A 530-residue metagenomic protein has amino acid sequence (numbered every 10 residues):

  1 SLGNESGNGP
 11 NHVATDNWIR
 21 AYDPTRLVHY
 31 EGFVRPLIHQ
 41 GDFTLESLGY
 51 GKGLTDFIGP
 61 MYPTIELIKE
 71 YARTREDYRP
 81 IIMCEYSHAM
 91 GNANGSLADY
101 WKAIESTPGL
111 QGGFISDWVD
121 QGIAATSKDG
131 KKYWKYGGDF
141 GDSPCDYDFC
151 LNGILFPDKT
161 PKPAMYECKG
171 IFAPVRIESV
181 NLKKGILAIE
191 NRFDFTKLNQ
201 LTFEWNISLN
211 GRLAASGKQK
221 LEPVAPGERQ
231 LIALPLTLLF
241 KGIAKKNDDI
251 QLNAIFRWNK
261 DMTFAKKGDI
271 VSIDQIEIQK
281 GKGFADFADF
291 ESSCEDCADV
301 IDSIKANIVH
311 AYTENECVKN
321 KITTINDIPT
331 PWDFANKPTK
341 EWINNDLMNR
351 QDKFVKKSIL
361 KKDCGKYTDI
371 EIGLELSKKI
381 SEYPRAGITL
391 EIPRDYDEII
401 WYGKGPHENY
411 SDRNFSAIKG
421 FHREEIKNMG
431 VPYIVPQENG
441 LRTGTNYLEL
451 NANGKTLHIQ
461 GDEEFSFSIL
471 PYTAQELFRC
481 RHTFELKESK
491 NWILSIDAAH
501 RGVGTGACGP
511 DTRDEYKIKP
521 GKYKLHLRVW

Functional and structural regions predicted by a protein language model:
S1-L151: Substrate-binding/catalytic cleft of secreted carbohydrate-active enzymes, primarily glycoside hydrolases
G7-P10, P36-I38, E66-L67, A89-G91 (+8 more regions): Flexible loop/turn segments at secondary-structure boundaries
N8, H12, G51, M90-A93 (+10 more regions): Active-site-proximal structural scaffolding
I19-R20, L48-Y50, R73-T74, K102-P108 (+7 more regions): A general structural signal for short secondary-structure junctions and capping/turn motifs
R26-H29, D56-F57, P80-I81, Q111-F114 (+5 more regions): Beta-sheet entry/capping signal
H88, Y100-W101, R192-D194, L374-S377: Short beta-turn/strand-loop junction motif enriched in small, turn-promoting residues
K102-S303, I370: Carbohydrate-binding surfaces of carbohydrate-active enzymes
P235-D248, I276-W530: Beta-strand/loop-rich accessory regions of lumenal/periplasmic or secreted enzymes, predominantly carbohydrate-active
